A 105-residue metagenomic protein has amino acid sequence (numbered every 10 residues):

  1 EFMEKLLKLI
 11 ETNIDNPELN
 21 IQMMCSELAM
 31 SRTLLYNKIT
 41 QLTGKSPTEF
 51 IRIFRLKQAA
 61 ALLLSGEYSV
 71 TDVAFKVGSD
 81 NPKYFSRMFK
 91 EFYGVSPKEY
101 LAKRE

Functional and structural regions predicted by a protein language model:
E1-N16, S26, A102-E105: Inter-domain helical "communication" segments and dimerization helices that couple sensory or membrane-embedded modules
M3-E4, M30, K38, R52-I53 (+1 more regions): Generic signal for short, ordered secondary-structure residues within or immediately flanking folded domains
L7-L19, I39, T43, A60-S69 (+2 more regions): Basic, amphipathic alpha-helical hairpins
L19-N20, I51: Alpha-helix N-cap and coil->helix boundary residues
Q22-M30, L35, I39, V73-D80 (+2 more regions): Append "Primarily bacterial transcriptional regulators
Q41-D80, A102-E105: Terminal helix-turn-helix DNA-binding modules in bacterial transcription factors
R87-E105: …primarily DNA-binding HTH/wHTH and HhH modules…
